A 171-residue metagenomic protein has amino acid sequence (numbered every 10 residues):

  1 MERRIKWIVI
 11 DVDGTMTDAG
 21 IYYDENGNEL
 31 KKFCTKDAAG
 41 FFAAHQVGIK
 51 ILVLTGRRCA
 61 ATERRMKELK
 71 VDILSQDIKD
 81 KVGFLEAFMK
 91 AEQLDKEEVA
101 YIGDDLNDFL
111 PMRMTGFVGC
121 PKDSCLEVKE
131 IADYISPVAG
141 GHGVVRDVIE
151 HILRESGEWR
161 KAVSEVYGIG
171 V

Functional and structural regions predicted by a protein language model:
M1-G83: Alpha-helical substrate-recognition element adjacent to the catalytic core
G27, K31, E68, I73-S75 (+1 more regions): Mg2+-dependent phosphoryl-transfer enzymes with acidic/Ser/Thr/Gly-rich catalytic loops
